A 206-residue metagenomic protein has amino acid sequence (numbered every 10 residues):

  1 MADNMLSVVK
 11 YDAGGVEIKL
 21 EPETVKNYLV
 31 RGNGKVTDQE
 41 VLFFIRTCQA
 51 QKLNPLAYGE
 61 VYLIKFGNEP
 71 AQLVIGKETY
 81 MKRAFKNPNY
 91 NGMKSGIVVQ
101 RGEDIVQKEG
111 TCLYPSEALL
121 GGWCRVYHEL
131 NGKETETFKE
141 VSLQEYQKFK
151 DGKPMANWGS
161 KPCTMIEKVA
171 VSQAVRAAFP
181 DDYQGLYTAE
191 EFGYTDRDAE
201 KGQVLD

Functional and structural regions predicted by a protein language model:
M1-D206: Glycine-rich anion-binding surface patch
